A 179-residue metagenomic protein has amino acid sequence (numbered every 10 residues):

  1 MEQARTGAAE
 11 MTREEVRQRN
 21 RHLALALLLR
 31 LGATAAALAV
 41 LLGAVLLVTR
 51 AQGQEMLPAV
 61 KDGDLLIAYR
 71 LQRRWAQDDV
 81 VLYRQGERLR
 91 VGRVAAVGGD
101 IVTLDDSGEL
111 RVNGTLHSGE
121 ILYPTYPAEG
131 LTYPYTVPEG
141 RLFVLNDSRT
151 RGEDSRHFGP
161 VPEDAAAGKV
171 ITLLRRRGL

Functional and structural regions predicted by a protein language model:
M1-R90, V161-L179: Protein maturation boundaries and topogenic segments
L57-P58, Q72-R73, V94, V102 (+4 more regions): Short secondary-structure boundary/capping segments
K61, A76-Q77, V97, V137-P138 (+1 more regions): Residue-level recognition of short, solvent-exposed, well-ordered loop/turn junctions that link secondary-structure
L66, V81, V102, L142-F143 (+1 more regions): Generic structural signal for buried aliphatic residues
R73-V112, H117: Extracytoplasmic/periplasmic/luminal assembly and interaction segments in envelope/secretory/respiratory proteins
V112-E129: PP2C/PPM family metal-dependent serine/threonine protein phosphatase catalytic domain, recognizing the conserved
E129-L179: Beta-strand-rich cores of mature extracytoplasmic or soluble domains
